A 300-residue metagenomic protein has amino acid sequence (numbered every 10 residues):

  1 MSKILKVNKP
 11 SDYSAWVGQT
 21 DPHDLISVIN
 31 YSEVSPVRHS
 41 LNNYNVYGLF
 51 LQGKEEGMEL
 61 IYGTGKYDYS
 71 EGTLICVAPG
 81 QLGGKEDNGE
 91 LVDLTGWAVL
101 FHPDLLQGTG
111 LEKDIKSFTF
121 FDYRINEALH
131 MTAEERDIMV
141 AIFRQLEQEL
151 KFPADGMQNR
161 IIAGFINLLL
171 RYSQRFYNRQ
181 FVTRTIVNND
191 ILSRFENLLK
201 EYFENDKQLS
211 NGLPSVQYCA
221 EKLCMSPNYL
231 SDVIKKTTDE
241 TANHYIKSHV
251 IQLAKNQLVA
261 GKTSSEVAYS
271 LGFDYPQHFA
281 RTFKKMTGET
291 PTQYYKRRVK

Functional and structural regions predicted by a protein language model:
M1-D68: Generic protein-terminus/edge-of-domain signal
Y69-G83, L100-P103: Conserved metal-binding segment of the jelly-roll/cupin
G72, L230, H278-F279, F283: Short hydrophobic/aromatic patch on the recognition helix
N88-F152: A hydrophobic/aromatic-rich effector-binding and dimerization subdomain of bacterial HTH-type transcriptional regulators
D137-N197: An amphipathic alpha-helical interaction segment
A163, T185-L223, H244-K262: A short, Lys/Arg-enriched amphipathic alpha-helix from helix-turn-helix/homeodomain DNA-binding modules
K236-D274, K296-K300: Terminal helix-turn-helix DNA-binding modules in bacterial transcription factors
A280-K300: …primarily DNA-binding HTH/wHTH and HhH modules…
